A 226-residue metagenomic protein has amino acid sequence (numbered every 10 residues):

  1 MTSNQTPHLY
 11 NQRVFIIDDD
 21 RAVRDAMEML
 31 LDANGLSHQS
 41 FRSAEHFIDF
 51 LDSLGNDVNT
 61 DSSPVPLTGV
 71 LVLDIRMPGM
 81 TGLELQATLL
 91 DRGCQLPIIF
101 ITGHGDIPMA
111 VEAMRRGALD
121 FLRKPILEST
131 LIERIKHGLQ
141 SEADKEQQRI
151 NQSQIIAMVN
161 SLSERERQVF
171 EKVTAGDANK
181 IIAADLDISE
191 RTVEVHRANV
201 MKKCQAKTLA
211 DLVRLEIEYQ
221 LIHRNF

Functional and structural regions predicted by a protein language model:
T2, M201-F226: Basic, Lys/Arg-enriched C-terminal extension of HTH/homeodomain DNA-binding domains
R42-S43, T81-E84: Acidic catalytic/metal-coordinating carboxylates
G55-V72: Active-site beta3 strand of CheY-like receiver
I75-M77: Receiver (REC) domain active-site loop signature in two-component systems and cognate sites in sensor histidine kinases
L83-Q95, E112: Short amphipathic alpha-helix used as the core "switch/output" element in two-component signaling
D106-P108, L122-I135, D185: C-terminal output helix
